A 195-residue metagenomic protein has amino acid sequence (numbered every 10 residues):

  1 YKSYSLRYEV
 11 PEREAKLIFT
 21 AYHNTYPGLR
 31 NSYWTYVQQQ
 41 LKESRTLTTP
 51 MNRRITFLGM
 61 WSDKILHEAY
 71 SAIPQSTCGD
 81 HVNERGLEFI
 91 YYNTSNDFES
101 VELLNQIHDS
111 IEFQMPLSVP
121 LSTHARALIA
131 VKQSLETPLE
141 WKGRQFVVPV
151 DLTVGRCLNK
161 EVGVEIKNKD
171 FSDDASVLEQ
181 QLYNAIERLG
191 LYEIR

Functional and structural regions predicted by a protein language model:
Y1-R195: Conserved catalytic core of nucleotide polymerization and phosphodiester-bond processing enzymes
